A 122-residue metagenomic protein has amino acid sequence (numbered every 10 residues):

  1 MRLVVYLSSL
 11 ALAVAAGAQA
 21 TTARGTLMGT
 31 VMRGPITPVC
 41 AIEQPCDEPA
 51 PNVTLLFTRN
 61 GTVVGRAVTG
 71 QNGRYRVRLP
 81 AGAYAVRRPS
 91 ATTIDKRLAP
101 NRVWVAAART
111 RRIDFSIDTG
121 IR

Functional and structural regions predicted by a protein language model:
M1-V4: Positively charged n-region of N-terminal signal peptides that target proteins for export
L10, V14-T26, T30-I36: Beta-strand-rich domain onsets/edges
L27, R33-N60: Short, ordered, surface-exposed loop/turn motifs in non-cytosolic proteins
G29, T69-V77, F115: Glycine-centered loop-to-beta-strand initiation motif
R59-N72: Short, acidic Ser/Thr/Gly-rich low-complexity loop/linker segments typical of extracellular and cell-surface proteins
Q71, P80-A81, A107: Surface-exposed loops/turns
G82-T93: A short, solvent-exposed beta-strand micro-motif common in secreted/extracellular proteins
A91-G120: Structured interaction patches on ligand/partner-binding surfaces of diverse proteins
